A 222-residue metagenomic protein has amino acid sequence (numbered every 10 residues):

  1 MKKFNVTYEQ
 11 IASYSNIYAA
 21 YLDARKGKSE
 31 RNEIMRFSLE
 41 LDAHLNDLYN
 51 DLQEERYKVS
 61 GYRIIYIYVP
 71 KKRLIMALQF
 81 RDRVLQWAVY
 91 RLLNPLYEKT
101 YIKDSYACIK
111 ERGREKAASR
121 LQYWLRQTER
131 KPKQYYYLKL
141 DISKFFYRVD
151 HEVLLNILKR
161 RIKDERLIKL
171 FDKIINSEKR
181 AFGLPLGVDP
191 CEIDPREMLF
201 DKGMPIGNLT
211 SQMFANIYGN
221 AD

Functional and structural regions predicted by a protein language model:
M1-N46: Non-catalytic, polymerase-adjacent accessory regions of viral genome-replication enzymes
K3-T7, L92-D150: Active-site-proximal segment of RNA-dependent polymerases
N5, S15-Y18, D42, N46 (+8 more regions): Non-catalytic, well-ordered alpha-helical scaffold segments
D23-M35, I65-M76, T100-D104: Glycine-/proline-rich flexible loop or hinge segments
H44, D51, W124, T128-D222: Conserved polymerase palm-domain catalytic core
G61: Extended, charge-enriched "interface" segments that sit outside catalytic cores
K72-I102, L199-D222: Conserved pre-motif C helix in the palm subdomain of viral-like polymerases
